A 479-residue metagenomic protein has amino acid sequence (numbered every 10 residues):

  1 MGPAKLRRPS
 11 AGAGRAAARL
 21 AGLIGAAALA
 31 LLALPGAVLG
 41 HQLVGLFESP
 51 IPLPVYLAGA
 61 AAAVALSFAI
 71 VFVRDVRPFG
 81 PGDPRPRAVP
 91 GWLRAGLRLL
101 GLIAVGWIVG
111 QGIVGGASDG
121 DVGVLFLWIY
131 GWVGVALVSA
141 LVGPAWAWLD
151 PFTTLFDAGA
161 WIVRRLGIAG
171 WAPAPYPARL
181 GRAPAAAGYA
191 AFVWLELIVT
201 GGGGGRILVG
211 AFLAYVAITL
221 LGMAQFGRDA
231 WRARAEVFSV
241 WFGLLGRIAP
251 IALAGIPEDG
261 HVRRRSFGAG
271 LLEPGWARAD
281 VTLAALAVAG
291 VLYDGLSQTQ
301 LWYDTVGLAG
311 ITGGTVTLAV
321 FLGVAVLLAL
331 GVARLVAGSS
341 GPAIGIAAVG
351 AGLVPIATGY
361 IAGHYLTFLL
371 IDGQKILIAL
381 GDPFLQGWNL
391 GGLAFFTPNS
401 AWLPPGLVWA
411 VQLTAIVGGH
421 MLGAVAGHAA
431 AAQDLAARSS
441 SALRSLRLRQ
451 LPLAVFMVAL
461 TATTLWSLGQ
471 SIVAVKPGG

Functional and structural regions predicted by a protein language model:
M1-G40: N-terminal secretory/membrane targeting signals
R15-G22, I51-G59, R87-L100, G123-W132 (+4 more regions): Alpha-helical transmembrane segments and their helix-start/interface "positive-inside/aromatic belt" motifs in integral
G25, A37, Q42-H261, Y293: Transmembrane-helix bundle segments that line or gate the permeation/cavity pathway in multi-pass membrane proteins
V135-A140, V281-L292, G352-K375, M457-A462: Hydrophobic alpha-helical membrane-insertion segments
R232-R334: Long, internal scaffold/assembly segments composed of regular secondary structure
V291-T299, V326-R334, I356-G387: Transmembrane alpha-helix/helix-exit interface in multi-pass inner-membrane proteins
A424-M457: Interfacial loop-to-transmembrane junctions
L465-G479: Juxtamembrane boundary at the C-terminal end of a transmembrane helix
